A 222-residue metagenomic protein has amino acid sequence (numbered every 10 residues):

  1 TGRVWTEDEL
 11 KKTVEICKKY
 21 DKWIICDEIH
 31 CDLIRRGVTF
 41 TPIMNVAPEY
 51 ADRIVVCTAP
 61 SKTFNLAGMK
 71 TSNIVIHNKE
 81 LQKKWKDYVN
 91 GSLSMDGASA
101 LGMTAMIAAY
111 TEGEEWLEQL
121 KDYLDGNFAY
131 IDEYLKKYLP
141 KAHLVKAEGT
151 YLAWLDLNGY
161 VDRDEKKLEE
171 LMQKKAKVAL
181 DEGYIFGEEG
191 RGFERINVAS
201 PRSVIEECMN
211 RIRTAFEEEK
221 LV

Functional and structural regions predicted by a protein language model:
T1-V222: PLP-dependent class I/II
